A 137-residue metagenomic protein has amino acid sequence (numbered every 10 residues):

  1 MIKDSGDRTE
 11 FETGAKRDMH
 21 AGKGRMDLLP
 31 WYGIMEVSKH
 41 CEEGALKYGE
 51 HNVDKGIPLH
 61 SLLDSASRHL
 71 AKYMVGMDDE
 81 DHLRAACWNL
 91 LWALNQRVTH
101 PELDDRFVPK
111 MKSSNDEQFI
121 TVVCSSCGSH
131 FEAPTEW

Functional and structural regions predicted by a protein language model:
M1-E117: Intrinsically disordered, low-complexity regulatory regions that flank transcription factor DNA-binding cores
F119-T121: Residues immediately within or flanking Cys/His clusters that coordinate Zn2+ in small zinc-binding modules
C124-C127: Short cysteine-rich clusters marking metal-coordination/redox-active sites
H130: Cys/His-rich metal-chelating microdomains
A133-W137: Short linker/helix segments within small regulatory modules
